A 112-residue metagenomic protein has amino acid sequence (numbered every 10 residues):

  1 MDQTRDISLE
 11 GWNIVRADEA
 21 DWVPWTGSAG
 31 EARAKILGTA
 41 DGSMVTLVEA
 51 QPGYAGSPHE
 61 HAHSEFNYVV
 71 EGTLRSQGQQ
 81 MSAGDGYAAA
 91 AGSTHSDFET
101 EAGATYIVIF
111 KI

Functional and structural regions predicted by a protein language model:
M1-G42: A short, N-terminal "cap"/entry segment at the start of jelly-roll beta-barrel domains of the cupin/DSBH fold
G27-R33, G38-E60, Q80, A90-T94 (+1 more regions): Conserved short histidine dyad/triad with adjacent acidic residue
A32, S64, A104: Change "...and in nucleic-acid phosphodiester-cleaving endonucleases..." to "...and in nucleic-acid processing enzymes
V48, N67, Y87: Conserved GNAT-family N-acetyltransferase fold
P52, A62-S76: Glycine- and acidic-residue-biased ligand/ion/polar-headgroup-sensing regions
A88, E101-I112: A short hydrophobic beta-strand segment most commonly corresponding to one strand of the jelly-roll/cupin
S96-T100: Short, Lys/Arg- and Gly-enriched loop/turn segments at beta-strand edges
